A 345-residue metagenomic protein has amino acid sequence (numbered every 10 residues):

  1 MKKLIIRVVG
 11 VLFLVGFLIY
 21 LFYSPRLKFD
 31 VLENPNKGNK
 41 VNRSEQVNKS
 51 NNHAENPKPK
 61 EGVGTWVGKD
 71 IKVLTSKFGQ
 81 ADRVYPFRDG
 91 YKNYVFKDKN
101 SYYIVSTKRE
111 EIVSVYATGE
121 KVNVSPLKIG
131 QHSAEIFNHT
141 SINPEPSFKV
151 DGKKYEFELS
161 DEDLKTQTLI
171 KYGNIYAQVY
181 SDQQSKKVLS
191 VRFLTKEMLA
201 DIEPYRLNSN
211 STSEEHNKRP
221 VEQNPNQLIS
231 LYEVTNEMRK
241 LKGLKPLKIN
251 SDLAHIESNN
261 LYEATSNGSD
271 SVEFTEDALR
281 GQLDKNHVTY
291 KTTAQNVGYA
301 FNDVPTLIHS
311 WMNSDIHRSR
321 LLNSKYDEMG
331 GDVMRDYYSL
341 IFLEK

Functional and structural regions predicted by a protein language model:
K2-K345: Functional surface patches built around histidine and acidic residues
